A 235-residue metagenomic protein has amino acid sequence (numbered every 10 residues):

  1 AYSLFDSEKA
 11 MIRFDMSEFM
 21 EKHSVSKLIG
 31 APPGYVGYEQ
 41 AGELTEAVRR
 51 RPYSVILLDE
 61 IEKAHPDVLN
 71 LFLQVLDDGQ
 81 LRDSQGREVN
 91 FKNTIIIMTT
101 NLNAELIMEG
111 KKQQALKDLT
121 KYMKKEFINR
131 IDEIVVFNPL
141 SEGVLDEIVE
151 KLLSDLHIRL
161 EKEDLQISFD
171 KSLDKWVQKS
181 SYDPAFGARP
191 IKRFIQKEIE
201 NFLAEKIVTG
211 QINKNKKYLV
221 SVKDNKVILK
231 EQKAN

Functional and structural regions predicted by a protein language model:
A1-N235: AAA+ P-loop NTPase nucleotide-binding core of proteostasis motors
